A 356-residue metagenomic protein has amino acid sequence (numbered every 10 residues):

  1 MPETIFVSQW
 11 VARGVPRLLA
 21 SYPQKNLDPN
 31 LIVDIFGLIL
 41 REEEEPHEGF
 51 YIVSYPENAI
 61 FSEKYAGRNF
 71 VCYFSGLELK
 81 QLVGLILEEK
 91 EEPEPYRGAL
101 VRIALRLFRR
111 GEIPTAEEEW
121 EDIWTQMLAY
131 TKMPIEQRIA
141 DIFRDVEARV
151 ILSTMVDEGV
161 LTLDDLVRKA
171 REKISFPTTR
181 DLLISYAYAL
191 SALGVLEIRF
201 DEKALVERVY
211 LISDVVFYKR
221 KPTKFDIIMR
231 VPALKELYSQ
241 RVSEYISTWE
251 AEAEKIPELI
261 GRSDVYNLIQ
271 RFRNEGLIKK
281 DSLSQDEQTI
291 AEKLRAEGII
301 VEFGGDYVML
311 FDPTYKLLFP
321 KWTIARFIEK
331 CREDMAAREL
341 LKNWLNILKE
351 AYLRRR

Functional and structural regions predicted by a protein language model:
M1-A66, A140-D164, R168-K169, T178 (+5 more regions): Feature captures eukaryotic membrane-trafficking machinery centered on endolysosomal pathways and lysosome-related
P2-E3, W10-I135: Acidic, low-complexity cytosolic segments
A66-T115, R144-K219: Eukaryotic partner-binding/assembly regions in large regulatory complexes
P95-I103, L107-W124, T289-R356: Long low-complexity, intrinsically disordered regions
W124-D157, R220-Y266: Short alpha-helical segments that sit at the start of domains
G159-I174, S263-D286: Short acidic, hydrophobic short linear motifs in intrinsically disordered regions
I174-L193, D281-E297, E302: Short amphipathic alpha-helical interaction segments
Y210-I256, F311-R355: Short, amphipathic alpha-helical interaction segments positioned at domain boundaries
